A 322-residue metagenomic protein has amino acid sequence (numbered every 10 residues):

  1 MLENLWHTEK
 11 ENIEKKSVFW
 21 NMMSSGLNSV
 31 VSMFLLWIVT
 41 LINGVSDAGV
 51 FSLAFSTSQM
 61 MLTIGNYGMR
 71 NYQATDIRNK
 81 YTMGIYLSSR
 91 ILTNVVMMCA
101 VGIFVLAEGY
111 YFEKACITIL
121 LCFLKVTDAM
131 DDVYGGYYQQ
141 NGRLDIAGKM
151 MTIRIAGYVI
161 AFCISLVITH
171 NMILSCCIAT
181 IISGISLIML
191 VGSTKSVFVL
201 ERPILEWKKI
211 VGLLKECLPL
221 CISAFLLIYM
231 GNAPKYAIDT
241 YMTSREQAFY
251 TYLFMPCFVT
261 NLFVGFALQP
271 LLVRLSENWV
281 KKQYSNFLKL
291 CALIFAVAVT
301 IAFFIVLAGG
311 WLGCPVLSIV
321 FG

Functional and structural regions predicted by a protein language model:
M1-E14, D145-M150, M172-S175, A179 (+3 more regions): Interhelical loop/hinge segments that connect adjacent transmembrane helices in multipass membrane
E11, K15, N71-Y81, T127-M151 (+1 more regions): Membrane-interface junctions at transmembrane-helix termini in multi-pass inner-membrane proteins
N12-S29, A54, M60-L106, K282-I305: Membrane-water interface segments that mark the loop-to-transmembrane alpha-helix transition
I13-Y67, M98, V159, L218-S244 (+1 more regions): Signature of the first transmembrane helix
N43-A48, L106-L121, S244-R245, G309-G322: Interfacial segments at transmembrane-helix termini and the short loops linking adjacent helices
S56, M60-M61, V95, C99-I103 (+5 more regions): Alpha-helical transmembrane segments of multi-pass membrane proteins
L62-Y81, Q140, L253, C257-K282: Helix-loop junctions and terminal segments of transmembrane helices in multi-pass membrane transport/translocation
A115-C122, G148-S196, F254: Hydrophobic alpha-helical transmembrane segments
